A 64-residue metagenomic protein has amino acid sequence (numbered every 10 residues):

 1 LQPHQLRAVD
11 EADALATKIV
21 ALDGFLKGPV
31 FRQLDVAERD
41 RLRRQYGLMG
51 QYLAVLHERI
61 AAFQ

Functional and structural regions predicted by a protein language model:
L1-Q64: Extended, charge-rich alpha-helical interface modules
